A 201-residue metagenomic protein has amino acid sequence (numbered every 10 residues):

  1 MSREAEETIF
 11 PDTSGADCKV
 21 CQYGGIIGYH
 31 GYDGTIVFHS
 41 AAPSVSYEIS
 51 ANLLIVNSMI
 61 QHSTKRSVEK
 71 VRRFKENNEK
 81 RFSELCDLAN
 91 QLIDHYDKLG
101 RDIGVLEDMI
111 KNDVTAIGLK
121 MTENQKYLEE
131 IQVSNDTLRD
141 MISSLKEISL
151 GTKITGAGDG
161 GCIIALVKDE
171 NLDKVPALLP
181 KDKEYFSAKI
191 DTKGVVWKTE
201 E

Functional and structural regions predicted by a protein language model:
R3-D12, C18-K153, I164-E201: C-terminal nucleotide
G161: Conserved glycine-rich beta-strand-loop-beta hairpin in the small C-terminal domain of fold type I
